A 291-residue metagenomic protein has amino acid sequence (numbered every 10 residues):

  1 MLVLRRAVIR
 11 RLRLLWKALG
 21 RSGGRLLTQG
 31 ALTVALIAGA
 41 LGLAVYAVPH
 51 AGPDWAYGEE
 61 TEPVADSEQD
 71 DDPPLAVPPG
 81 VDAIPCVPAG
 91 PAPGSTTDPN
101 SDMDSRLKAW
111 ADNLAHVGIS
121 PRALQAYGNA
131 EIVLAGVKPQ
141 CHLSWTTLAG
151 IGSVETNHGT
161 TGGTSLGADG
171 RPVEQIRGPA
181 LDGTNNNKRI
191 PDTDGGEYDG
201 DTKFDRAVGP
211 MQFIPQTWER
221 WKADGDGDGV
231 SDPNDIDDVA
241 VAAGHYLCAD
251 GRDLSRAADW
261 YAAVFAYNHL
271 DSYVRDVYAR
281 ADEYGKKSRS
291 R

Functional and structural regions predicted by a protein language model:
M1, A40-G42, P74: Acidic/proline-rich low-complexity IDRs
M1-L26: Terminal targeting segments of Actinobacterial cell-envelope proteins
L4-V8, A38, H50, D201: N-terminal targeting/disorder module
Q29-V45: Hydrophobic membrane-insertion alpha-helices, especially the h-region of bacterial N-terminal signal peptides
L43-A56: Hydrophobic single-pass membrane-insertion segments
P53-A135: N-terminal export signals and maturation junctions of secreted/periplasmic proteins
R106-R291: Catalytic glycan-binding domains that act on GlcNAc-containing polysaccharides
